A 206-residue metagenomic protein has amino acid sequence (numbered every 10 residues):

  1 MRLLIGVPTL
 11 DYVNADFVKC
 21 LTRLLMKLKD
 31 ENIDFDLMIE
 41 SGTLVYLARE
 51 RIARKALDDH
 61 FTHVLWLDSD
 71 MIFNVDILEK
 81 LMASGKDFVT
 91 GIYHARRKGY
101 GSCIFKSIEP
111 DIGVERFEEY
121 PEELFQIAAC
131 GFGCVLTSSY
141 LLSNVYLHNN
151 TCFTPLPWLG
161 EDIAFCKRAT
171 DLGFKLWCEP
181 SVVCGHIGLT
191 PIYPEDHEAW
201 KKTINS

Functional and structural regions predicted by a protein language model:
M1-T43, L47: N-proximal low-complexity "stem/linker" segments adjacent to membrane-targeting elements
M38-S41, I92, P180: Residue-level recognition of beta-strand->loop/alpha-helix junctions
E50-H63: Active-site nucleotide-sugar/metal-binding loop of Leloir-type enzymes
A53, N74-T154: Conserved catalytic core of nucleotide-sugar-dependent glycosyltransferases
H60-I72: Short beta-strand-to-loop acidic/aromatic patch adjacent to the donor-nucleotide binding site
N144-S206: C-terminal catalytic/acceptor-binding lobe
